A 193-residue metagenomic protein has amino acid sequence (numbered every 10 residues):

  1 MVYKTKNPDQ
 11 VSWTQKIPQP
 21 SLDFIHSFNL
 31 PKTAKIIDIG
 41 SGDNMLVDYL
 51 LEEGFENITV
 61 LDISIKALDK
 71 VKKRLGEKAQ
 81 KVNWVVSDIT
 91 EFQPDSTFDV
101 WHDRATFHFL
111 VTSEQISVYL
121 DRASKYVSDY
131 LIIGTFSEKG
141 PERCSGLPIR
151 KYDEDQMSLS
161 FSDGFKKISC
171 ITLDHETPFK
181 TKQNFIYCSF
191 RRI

Functional and structural regions predicted by a protein language model:
M1-S96, L110-I193: Class I (Rossmann-like) S-adenosyl-L-methionine-dependent methyltransferase catalytic domain, capturing the SAM-binding
H102: A conserved beta-strand element that flanks and buttresses the S-adenosyl-L-methionine
A105-F109: Short catalytic micro-motifs in class I SAM-dependent methyltransferases
